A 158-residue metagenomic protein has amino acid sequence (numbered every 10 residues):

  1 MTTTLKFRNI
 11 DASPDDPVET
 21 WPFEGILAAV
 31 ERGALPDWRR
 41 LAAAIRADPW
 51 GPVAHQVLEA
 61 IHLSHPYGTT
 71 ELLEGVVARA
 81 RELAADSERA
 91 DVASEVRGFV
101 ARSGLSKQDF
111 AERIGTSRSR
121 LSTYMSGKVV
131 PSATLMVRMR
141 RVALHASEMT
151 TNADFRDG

Functional and structural regions predicted by a protein language model:
M1-Q56: DNA-contacting interfaces and partner/effector-binding or oligomerization modules in DNA-centric proteins
R40-E82: Interaction interfaces in information-processing and related assembly proteins
G75-R102: A short, Lys/Arg-rich alpha-helix, primarily the initiator
R79, P131-N152: DNA major-groove recognition helix of helix-turn-helix/homeodomain DNA-binding modules
V96, K107, R118: Helix-turn-helix DNA-binding elements, focusing on the entry/boundary residues of the two helices that contact DNA
S106-E112, L121: Short alpha-helical "recognition helix" segments of helix-turn-helix
G115-V130: Recognition helix of helix-turn-helix/homeodomain-like DNA-binding domains that insert into the DNA major groove
A153-G158: Short, charged recognition helix plus adjacent turn of helix-turn-helix-like nucleic-acid-binding domains
